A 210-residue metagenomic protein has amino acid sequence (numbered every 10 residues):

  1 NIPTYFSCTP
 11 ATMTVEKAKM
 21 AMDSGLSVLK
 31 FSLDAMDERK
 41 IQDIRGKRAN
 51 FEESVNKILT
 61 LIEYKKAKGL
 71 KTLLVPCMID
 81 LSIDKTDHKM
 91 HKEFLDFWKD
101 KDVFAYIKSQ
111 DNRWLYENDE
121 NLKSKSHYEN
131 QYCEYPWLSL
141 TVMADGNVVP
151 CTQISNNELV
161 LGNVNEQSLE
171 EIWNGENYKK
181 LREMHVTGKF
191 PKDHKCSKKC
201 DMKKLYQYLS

Functional and structural regions predicted by a protein language model:
N1-M90: Radical SAM/AdoMet-radical enzyme domain recognition
R39, I79-T86, A105-L122, S155-E158: Flexible glycine/acidic-rich beta-alpha junction loops that bind and position SAM and/or redox cofactors in anaerobic
K89-K101: Short, aromatic/basic amphipathic alpha-helical patches
E134-P136: Short, small/polar residue-rich loop motifs at catalytic or cofactor-binding pockets
M143: Short, acidic, Ser/Thr-enriched surface-loop or helix-capping motifs
N147-V148, T152-S210: Flexible mid-to-C-terminal extensions adjoining Fe-S/redox cofactors in radical SAM and related proteins
